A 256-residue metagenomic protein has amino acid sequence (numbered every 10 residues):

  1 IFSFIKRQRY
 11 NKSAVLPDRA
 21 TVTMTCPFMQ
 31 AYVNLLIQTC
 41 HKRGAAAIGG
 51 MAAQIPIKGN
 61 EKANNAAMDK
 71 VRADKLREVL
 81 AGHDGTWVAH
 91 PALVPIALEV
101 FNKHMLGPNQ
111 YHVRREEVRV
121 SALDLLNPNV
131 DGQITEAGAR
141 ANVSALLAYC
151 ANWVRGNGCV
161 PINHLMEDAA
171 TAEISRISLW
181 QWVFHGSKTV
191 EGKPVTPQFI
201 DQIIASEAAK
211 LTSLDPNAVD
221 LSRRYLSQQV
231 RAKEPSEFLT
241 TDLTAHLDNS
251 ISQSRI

Functional and structural regions predicted by a protein language model:
I1-R255: Conserved alpha/beta-domain cores
